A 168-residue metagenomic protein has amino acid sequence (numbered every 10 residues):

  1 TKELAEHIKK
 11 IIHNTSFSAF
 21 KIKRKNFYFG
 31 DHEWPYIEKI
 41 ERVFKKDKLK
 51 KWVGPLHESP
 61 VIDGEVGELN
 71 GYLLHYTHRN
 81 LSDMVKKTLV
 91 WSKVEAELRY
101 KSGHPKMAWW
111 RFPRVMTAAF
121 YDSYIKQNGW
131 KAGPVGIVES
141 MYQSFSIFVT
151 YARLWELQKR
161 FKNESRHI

Functional and structural regions predicted by a protein language model:
T1-F161: Catalytic-site signature of metal-activated, phosphate-bearing donor transferases, centered on the GT-A/GT-A-like
N163-I168: Alpha-helical transmembrane segments and their immediate juxtamembrane flanks in integral membrane proteins
